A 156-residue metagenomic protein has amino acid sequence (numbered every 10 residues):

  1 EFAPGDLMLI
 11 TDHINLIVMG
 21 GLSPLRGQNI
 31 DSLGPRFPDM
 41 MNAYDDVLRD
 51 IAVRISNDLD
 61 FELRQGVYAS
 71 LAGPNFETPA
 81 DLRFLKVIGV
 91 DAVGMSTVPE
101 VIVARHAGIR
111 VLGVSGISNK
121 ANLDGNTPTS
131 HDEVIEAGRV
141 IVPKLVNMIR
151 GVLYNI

Functional and structural regions predicted by a protein language model:
E1-G125, H131-I156: Glycine-rich phosphate- or other oxyanion-binding loops that anchor nucleotides, phosphorylated ligands
